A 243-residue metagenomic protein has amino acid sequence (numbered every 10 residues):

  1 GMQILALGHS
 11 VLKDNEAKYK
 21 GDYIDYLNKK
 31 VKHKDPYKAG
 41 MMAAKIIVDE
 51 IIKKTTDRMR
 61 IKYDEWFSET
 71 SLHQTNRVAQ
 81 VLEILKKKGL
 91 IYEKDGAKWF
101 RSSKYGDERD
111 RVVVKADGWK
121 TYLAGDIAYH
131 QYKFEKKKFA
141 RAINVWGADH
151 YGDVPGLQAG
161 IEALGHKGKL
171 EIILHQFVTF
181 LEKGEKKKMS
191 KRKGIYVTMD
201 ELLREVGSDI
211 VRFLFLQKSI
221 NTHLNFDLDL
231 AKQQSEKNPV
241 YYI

Functional and structural regions predicted by a protein language model:
G1-I243: NTP-dependent nucleotidyl-transfer catalytic core
